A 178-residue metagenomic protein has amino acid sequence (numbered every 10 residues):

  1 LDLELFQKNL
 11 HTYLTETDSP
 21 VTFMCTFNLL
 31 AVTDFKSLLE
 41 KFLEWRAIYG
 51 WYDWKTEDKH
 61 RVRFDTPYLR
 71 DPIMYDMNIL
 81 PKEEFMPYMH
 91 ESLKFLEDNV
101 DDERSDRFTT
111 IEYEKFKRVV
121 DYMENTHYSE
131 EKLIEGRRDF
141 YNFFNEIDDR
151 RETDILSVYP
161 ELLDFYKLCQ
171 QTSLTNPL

Functional and structural regions predicted by a protein language model:
L1-L178: Radical SAM enzyme [4Fe-4S]-AdoMet core and its adjacent flexible, acidic and glycine-rich loops/tails across
